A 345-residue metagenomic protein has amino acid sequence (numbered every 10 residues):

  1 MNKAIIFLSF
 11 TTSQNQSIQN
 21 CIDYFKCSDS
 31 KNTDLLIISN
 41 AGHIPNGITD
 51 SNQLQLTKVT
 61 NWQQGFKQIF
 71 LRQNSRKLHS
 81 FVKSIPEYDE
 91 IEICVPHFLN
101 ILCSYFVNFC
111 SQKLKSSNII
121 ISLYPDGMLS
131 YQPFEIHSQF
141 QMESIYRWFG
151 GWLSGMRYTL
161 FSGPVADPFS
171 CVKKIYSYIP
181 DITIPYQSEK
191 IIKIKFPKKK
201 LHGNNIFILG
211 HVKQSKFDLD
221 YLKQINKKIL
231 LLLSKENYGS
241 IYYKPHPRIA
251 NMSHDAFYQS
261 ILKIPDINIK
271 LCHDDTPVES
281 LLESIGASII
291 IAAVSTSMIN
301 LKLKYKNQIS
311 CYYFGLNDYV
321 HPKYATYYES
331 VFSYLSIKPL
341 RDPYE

Functional and structural regions predicted by a protein language model:
N2-T11, F207-H211: Nucleotide-activated donor-dependent transferases that construct or modify glycoconjugates
K3-I6, E90-C94, N205, S240 (+1 more regions): Structural motif
I6-L160, S297-M298: Active-site and donor-binding regions of nucleotide-sugar-utilizing enzymes
G47-G65, Q139-Y146, E189-I191, N204-N205 (+3 more regions): Active-site regions of enzymes building and remodeling cell-envelope glycoconjugates
P125, S130-F134, S138-K216: A nucleotide-sugar donor-handling region in carbohydrate enzymes
I206-M252: Conserved catalytic-core segment of nucleotide-activated headgroup transferases in glycan assembly
N251-I299, L303-K304: Donor nucleotide-activated moiety binding/catalytic core segment of transferases that use nucleotide-activated donors
S297-E345: Catalytic binding pocket for nucleotide-activated donors in carbohydrate/polymer assembly enzymes
